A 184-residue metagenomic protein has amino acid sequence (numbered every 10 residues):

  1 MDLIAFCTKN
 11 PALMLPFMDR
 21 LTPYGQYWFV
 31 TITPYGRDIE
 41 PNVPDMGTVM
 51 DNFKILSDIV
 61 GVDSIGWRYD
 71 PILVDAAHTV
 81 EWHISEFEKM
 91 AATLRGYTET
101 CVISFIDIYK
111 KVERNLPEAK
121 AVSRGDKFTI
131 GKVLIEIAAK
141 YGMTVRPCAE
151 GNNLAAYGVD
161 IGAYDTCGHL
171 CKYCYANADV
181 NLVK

Functional and structural regions predicted by a protein language model:
M1-A119, S123-D126, I130-L134: Conserved AdoMet/S-adenosylmethionine-binding subsite of the radical SAM
I108-K110, K140, A163: Electropositive, surface-exposed helix/loop patches at the edges of structured domains that serve as adaptable
R114, G125-L154: A C-terminal junction/extension of Radical SAM enzymes
E150-Y164, K184: N-terminal [4Fe-4S]-dependent radical SAM core
G162-A178: Local cysteine-cluster metal-coordination motifs and their immediate loop/turn environment, predominantly Fe-S cluster
